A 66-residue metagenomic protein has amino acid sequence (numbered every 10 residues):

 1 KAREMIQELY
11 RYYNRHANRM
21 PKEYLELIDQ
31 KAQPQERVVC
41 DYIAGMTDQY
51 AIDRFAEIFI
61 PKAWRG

Functional and structural regions predicted by a protein language model:
K1-G66: Histidine-centered, transition-metal-coordinating active-site segments
